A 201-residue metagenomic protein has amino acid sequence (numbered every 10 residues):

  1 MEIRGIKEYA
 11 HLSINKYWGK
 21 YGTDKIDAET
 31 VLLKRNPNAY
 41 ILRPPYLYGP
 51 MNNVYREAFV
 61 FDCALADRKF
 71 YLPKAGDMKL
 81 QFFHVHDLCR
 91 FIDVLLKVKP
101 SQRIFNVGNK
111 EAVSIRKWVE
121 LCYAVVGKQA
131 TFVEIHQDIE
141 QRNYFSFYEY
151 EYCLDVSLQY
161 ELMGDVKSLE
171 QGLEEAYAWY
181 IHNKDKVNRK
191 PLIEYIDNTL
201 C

Functional and structural regions predicted by a protein language model:
M1-R4, K20, L47-N53: Conserved catalytic-site region of short-chain dehydrogenase/reductase
I6-L42, R56: Active-site Tyr-X1-5-Lys
G22, I41, F82, A112 (+2 more regions): Short aromatic/basic micro-patch
A28-L32, A64, L158-Y160: Structural element of the ATP-grasp superfamily
N38-I41, P45-L80, L121-C122: NAD(P)-dependent short-chain dehydrogenase/reductase
F61-Y71, M78-V113, E120: Alpha-helical substrate-binding/gating segment
V94-Y150, K184-V187, I193, D197-C201: Mid/C-terminal beta-alpha module of Rossmann-like enzyme folds, strongest in SDR-family dehydrogenases/epimerases
E149-C201: C-terminal amphipathic/interface module of NAD(P)-dependent oxidoreductases and related NAD-binding regulators
